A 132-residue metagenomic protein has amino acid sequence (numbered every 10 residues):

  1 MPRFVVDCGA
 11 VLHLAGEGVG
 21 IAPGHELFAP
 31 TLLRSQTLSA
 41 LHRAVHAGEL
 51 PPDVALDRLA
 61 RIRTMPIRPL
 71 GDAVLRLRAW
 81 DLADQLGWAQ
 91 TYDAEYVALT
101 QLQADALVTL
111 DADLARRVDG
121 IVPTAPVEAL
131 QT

Functional and structural regions predicted by a protein language model:
M1, Y92, E128-T132: Short, C-terminally biased terminal segments at protein or domain edges
M1-L33, A44, E49-L56: Short, well-structured N-terminal submotif of metal-dependent ribonuclease cores
H13-L14, Q36, R78, R116-R117: Phosphate- and divalent-cation-binding pockets in alpha/beta enzyme and binding domains that engage nucleotide-derived
E17-G18, A40, G120-I121: Residue-level signal for well-ordered alpha-helical positions
P23-H25, M65, Q103: Structured helix-beta-strand junction loops
L32-A79: Active-site-proximal, substrate-binding regions of enzyme catalytic domains and RNA-binding/basic surfaces
R34, L99-T132: Acidic, PIN/NYN-like endoribonuclease modules and their adjacent C-terminal/linker elements
I67-D113: Active-site neighborhoods of divalent-metal-dependent phosphate/nucleic-acid chemistry enzymes
